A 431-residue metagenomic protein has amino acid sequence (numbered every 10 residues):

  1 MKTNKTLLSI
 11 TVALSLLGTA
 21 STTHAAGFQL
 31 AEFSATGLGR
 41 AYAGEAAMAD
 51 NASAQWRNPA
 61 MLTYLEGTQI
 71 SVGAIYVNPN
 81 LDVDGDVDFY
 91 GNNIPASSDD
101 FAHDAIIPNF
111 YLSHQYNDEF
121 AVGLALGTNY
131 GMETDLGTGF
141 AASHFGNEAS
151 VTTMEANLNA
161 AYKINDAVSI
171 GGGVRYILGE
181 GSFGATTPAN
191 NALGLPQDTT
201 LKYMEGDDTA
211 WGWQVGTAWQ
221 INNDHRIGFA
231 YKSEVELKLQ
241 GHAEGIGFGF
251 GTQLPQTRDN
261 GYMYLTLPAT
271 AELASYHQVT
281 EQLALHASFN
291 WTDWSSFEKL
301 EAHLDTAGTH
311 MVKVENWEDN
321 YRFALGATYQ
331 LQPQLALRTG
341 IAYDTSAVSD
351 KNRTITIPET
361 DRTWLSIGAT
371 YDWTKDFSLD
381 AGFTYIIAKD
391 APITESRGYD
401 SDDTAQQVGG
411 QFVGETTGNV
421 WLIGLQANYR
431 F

Functional and structural regions predicted by a protein language model:
M1-A25: Gram-negative bacterial Sec-dependent N-terminal signal peptides
L14-S21, A74, T339, A369: Residue-level signal for alpha-helical transmembrane segments in multi-pass membrane proteins
L16-L17, I70, P392: Hydrophobic alpha-helical membrane context
A26-A41, Y90-S97, D104-F431: Outer-membrane beta-barrel porins/channels
Q29-G44, T63-D82: Transmembrane beta-strand segments of Gram-negative outer membrane beta-barrel proteins
Y42-D50, P79-D104: Surface-exposed strand-loop-strand hairpins of Gram-negative outer-membrane beta-barrel proteins
E45-A49, Q55-T68, L112-Y116, I164: Outer-membrane beta-barrel pore proteins
